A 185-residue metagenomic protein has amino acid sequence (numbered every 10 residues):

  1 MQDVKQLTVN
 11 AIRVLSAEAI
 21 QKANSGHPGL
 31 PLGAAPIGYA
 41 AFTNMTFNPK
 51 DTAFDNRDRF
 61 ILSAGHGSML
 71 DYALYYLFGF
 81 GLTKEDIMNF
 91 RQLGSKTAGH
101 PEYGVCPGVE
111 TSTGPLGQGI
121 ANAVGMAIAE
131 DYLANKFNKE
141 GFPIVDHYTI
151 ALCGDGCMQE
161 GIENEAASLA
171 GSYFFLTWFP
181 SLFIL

Functional and structural regions predicted by a protein language model:
M1-I12: N-terminal hydrophobic or amphipathic helices/low-complexity stretches enriched in small/hydrophobic/Pro/Gly
A19: Short alpha-helical functional segments enriched in proximate histidine and acidic residues
H27: Globin-like tetrapyrrole-binding proteins
P31: Conserved phosphate/pyrophosphate-binding and hydrolysis machinery centered on Walker-type P-loop NTPases, extending
A34-Y173: Cofactor-binding active-site loop characterized by glycine-rich and histidine/acidic residues
S181-L185: Long, well-ordered, tryptophan-enriched scaffold segments
